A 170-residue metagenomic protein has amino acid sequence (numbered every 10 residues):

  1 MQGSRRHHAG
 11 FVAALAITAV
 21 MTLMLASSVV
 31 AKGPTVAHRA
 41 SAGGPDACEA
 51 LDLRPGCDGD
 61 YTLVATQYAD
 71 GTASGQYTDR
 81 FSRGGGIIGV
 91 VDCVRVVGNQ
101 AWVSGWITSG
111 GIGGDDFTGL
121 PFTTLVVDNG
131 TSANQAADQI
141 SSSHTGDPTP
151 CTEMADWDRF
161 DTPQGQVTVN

Functional and structural regions predicted by a protein language model:
M1-I17: N-terminal export and membrane-targeting signals
M21-A42: C-terminal region of N-terminal signal peptides and the immediate post-cleavage residues of exported proteins
S41-C57: Early exported N-terminus immediately downstream of N-terminal targeting peptides
D46, P55, V91, T149-P150: Extracellular secreted precursors and ectodomains with disulfide-bonded cysteine-rich loops/domains
D52-V126: Predominantly extracellular/secreted and cell-surface proteins with exposed, flexible low-complexity segments
Q100-T162, Q166: Extracytosolic low-complexity repeat regions of secreted or lipid-anchored proteins
V169-N170: Short, solvent-exposed mixed-charge patches
